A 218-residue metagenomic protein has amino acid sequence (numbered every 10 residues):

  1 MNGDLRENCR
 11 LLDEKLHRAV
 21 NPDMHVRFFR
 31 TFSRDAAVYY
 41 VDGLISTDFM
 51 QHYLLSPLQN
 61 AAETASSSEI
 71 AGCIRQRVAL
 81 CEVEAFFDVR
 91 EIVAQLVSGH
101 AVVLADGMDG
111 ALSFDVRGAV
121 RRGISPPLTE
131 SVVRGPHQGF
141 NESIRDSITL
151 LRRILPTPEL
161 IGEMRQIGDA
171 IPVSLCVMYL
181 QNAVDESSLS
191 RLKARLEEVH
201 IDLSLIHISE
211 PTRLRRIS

Functional and structural regions predicted by a protein language model:
M1-S209, R213: Membrane-embedded alpha-helical signal segments
